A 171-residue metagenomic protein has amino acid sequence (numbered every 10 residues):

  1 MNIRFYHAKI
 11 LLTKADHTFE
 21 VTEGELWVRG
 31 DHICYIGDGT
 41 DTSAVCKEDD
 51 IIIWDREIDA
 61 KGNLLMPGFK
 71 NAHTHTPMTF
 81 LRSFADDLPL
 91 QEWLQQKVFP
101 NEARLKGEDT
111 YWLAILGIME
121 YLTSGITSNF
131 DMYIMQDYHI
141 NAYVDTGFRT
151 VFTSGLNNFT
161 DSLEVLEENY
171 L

Functional and structural regions predicted by a protein language model:
M1-D49: N-terminal metal-binding scaffold of metallo-dependent hydrolase/deaminase domains
I3-H7, C46-E92, I115, M119-T123: Replace "His-x-His-based motif
T13, I36, T79-F80, W93: Residues that scaffold the ATP/ADP-binding catalytic core of kinase and kinase-like folds
F19, G30, D38-T42, E57 (+3 more regions): Domain-wide signal for the mature, well-folded portions of proteins, strongly enriched in nucleus-encoded organellar
G68-A72, N129-F130, T150-S154: Hydrophobic faces of well-ordered beta-strands that scaffold small-molecule active sites in alpha/beta enzyme cores
H75-P77, I134-M135, G155-T160: Active-site beta-loop-alpha junctions enriched in small/polar residues
L88-M135: Divalent metal-binding segments
H139-L171: Metal-coordinating catalytic core of metallo-dependent amide/deamination hydrolases
